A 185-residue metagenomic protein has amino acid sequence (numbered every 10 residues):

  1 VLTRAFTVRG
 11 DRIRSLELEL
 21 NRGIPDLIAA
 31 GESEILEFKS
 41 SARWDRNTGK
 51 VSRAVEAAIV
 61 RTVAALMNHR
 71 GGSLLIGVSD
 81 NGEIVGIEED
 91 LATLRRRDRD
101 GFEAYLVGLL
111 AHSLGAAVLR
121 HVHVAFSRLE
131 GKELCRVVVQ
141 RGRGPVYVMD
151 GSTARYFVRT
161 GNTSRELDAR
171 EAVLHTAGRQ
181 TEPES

Functional and structural regions predicted by a protein language model:
V1-S185: Conserved N-terminal catalytic/coupling substructures associated with nucleotide/phosphate chemistry
